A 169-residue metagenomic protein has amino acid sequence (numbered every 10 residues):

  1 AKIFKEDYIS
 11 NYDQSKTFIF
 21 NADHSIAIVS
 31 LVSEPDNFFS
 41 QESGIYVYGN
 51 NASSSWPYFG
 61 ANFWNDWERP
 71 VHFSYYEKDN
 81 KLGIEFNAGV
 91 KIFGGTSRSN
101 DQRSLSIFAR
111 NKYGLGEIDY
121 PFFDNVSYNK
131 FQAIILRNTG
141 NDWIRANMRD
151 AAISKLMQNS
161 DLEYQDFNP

Functional and structural regions predicted by a protein language model:
K2-P169: Phosphate-handling architecture centered on phosphoinositide signaling
